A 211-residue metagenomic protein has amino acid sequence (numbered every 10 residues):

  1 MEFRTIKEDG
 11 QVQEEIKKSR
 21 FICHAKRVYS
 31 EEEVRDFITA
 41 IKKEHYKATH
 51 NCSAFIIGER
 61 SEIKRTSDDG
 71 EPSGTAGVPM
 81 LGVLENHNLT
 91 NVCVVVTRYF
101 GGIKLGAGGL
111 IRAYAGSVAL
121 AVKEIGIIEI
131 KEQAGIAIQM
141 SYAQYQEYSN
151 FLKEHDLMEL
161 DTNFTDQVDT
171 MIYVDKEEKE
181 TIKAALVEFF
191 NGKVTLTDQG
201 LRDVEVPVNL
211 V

Functional and structural regions predicted by a protein language model:
M1-G74, K179, T197-V206, V211: C-terminal regulatory domains involved in ligand/effector binding and gene-expression control
H24, C52-S53, N91-V94, G135 (+1 more regions): Structural motif
A76-E124: Active-site beta-strand/loop microenvironment that shapes enzyme catalytic pockets
G126-Y142: Short glycine-/aliphatic-rich beta-strand segments at the starts of folded cytosolic domains
Q139-L157: Short amphipathic alpha-helix segments
F151-H155, I182-F190: Short amphipathic alpha-helices in soluble, non-transmembrane regions that often serve as interface/regulatory elements
L160-F164, F190-V206: Conserved short beta-strand edge segments in small beta-sheet-based binding/regulatory domains
I172-T181: Terminal, non-globular segments
